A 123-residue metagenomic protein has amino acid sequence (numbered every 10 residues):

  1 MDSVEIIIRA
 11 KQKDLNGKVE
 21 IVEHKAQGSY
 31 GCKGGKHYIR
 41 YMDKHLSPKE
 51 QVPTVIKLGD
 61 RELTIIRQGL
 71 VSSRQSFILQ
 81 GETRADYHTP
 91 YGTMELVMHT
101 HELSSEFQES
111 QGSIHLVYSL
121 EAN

Functional and structural regions predicted by a protein language model:
M1-A122: N-terminal intrinsically disordered, cationic/polar leader segments that include organellar targeting peptides
